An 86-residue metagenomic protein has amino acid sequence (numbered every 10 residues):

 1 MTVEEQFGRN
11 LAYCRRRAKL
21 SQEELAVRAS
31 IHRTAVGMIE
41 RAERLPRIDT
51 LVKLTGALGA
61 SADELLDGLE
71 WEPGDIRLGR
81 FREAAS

Functional and structural regions predicted by a protein language model:
M1-Q6, I76-R77: A detector for short, charged/polar N-terminal pre-domain segments
R9-R28, K53, G79-S86: Short basic helix-loop element that most often maps to the first helix and adjoining turn of HTH DNA-binding modules
L11, L25-A26, V36-I39, L65: Conserved hydrophobic/aromatic packing and binding residues within compact polymer-binding modules
S30-L45: Recognition helix of helix-turn-helix/homeodomain-like DNA-binding domains that insert into the DNA major groove
D49-E64: DNA major-groove recognition helix of helix-turn-helix/homeodomain DNA-binding modules
L66-S86: Short, charged recognition helix plus adjacent turn of helix-turn-helix-like nucleic-acid-binding domains
